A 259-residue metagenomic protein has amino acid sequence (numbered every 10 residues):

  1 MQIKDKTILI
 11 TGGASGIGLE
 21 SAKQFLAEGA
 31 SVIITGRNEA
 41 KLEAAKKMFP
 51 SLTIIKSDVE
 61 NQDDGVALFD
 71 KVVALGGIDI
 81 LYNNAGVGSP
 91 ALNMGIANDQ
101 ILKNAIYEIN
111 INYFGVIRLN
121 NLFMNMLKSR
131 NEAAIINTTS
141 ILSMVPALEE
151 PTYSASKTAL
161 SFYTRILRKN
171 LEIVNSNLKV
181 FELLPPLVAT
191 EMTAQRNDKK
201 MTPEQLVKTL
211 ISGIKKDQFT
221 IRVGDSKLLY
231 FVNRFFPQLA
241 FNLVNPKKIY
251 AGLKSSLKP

Functional and structural regions predicted by a protein language model:
T7, G12-G16: Conserved glycine-rich cofactor-binding loop
E28-E43: Conserved glycine-rich Rossmann-like NAD(P)H-binding loop of the short-chain dehydrogenase/reductase
K56-A67: The beta1-alpha1 cofactor-binding region of Rossmann-like NAD(H)/NADP(H)-dependent oxidoreductases
G88-I106, E149: Conserved mid-core segment of classical short-chain dehydrogenase/reductases
N120, S156: Active-site helix of classical SDR
S140: Residue(s) in the substrate-gating loop at a strand-loop-helix junction that position the organic substrate next
A194-Y230, R234, Q238: C-terminal helical subdomain
